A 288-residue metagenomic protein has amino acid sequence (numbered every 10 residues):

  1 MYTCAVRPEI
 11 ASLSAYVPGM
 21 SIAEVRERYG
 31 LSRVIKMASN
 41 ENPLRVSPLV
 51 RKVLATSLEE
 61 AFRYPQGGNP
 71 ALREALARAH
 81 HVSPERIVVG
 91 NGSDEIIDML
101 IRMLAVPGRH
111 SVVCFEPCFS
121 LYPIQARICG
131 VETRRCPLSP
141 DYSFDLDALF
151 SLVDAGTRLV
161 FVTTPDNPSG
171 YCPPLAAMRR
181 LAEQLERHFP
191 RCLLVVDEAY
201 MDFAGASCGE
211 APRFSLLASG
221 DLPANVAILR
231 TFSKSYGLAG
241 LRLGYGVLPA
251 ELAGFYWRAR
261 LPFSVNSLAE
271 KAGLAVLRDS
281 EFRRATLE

Functional and structural regions predicted by a protein language model:
Y2-D94, M99: N-terminal small-domain helix-loop-helix segment of the aminotransferase-like
R33, S83-I87, G108-S111, G156 (+3 more regions): Short acidic capping loops at alpha-helix termini that bridge into adjacent secondary structure
M37, V160, D197-A199, L229 (+1 more regions): Structural scaffold positions in well-ordered secondary structure
G68, N225-E288: PLP-dependent aminotransferase class I/II
M103-Q125: Conserved PLP-anchoring active-site segment centered on the Schiff-base-forming lysine
V113, L159-T163, V195, Y245-V247: Structural motif
E116, E132-P140: Short beta->alpha connector loops at strand-helix junctions that form conserved, small/polar/Pro-enriched
R127, S143-G156, P168-L194, E198-S235: Active-site pre-lysine segment of PLP-dependent enzymes
